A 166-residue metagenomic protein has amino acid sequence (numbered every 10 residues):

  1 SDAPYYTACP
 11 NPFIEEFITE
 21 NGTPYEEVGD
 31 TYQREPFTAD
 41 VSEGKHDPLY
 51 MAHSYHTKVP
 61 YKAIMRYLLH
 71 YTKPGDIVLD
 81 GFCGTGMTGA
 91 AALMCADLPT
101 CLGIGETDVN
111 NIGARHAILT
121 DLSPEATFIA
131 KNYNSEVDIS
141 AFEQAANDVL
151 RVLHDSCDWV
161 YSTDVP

Functional and structural regions predicted by a protein language model:
S1-P166: S-adenosyl-L-methionine-dependent nucleic acid methyltransferase catalytic domains
